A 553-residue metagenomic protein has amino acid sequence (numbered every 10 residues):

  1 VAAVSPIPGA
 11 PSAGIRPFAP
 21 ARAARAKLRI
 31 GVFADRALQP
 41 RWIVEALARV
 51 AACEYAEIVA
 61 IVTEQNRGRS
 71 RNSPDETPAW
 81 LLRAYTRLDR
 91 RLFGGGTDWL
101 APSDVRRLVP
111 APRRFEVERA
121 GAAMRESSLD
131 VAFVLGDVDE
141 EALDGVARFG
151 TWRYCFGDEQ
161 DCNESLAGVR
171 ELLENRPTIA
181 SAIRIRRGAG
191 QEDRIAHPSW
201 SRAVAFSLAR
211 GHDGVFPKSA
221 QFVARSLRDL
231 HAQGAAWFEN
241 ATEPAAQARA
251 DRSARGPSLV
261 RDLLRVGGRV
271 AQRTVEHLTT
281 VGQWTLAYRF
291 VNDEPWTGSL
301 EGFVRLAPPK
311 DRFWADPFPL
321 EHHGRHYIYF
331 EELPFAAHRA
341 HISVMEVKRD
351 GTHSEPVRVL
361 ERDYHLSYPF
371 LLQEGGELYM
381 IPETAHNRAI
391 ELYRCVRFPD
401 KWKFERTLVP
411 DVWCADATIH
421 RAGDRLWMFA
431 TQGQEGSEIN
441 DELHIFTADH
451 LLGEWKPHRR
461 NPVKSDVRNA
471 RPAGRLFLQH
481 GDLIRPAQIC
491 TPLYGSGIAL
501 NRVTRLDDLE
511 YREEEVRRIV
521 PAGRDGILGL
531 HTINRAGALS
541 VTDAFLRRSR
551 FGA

Functional and structural regions predicted by a protein language model:
A2-L366, F370-Q373, L378-Y379, E391-R394 (+5 more regions): One-carbon transfer enzymes
T297-A307, G351-V359, C395-D411, F446-R468 (+1 more regions): Blade-edge beta-strand/turn elements of extracellular beta-propeller and related beta-sheet repeat scaffolds
A315-F318, S367-L372, A415-A422, P472-F477 (+1 more regions): Beta-rich, blade/repeat-based domains predominating in secreted/periplasmic proteins but also intracellular
P319, H326-E332, L372-T384, Y393 (+7 more regions): Hydrophobic core segments of beta-strands in well-ordered, beta-rich domains
A336-A340, E383-A389, G436-D441, L493-S496: Short, solvent-exposed loop/turn segments at conserved positions within beta-propeller repeat blades
E405-L478: Aromatic-anchored, glycine/proline-accented short structural segments that stabilize local strand-turns or short
P457-E513: Glycine/small-residue-rich hydrophobic helix-like segments
G497-V503, R524-A553: Blade-level signature of beta-propeller repeat domains, shared across WD40, Kelch, NHL, RCC1 and BNR/Asp-box propellers
